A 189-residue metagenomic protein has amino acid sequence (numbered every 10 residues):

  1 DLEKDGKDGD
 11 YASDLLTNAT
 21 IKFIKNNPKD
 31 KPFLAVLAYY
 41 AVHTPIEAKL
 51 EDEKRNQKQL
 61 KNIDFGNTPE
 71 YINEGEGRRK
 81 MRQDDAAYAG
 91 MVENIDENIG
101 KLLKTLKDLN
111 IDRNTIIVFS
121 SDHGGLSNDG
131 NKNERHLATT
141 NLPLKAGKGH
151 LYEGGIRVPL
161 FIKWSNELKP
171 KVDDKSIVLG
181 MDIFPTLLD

Functional and structural regions predicted by a protein language model:
D1-M181, L188: Active-site-proximal cap/lid insertion segments
